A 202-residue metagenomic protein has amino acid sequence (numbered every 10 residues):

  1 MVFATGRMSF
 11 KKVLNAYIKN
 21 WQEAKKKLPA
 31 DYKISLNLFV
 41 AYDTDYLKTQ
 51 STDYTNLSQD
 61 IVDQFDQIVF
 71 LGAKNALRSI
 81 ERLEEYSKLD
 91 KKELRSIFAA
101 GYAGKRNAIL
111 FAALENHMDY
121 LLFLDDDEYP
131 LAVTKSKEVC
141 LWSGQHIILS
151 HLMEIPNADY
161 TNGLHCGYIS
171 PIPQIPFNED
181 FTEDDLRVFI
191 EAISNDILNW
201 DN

Functional and structural regions predicted by a protein language model:
M1-N56, E85-Y86, E93: N-proximal low-complexity "stem/linker" segments adjacent to membrane-targeting elements
F3-A4, A41, L124-D125, G163-L164: Short His-Asn-centered micro-motif
R7-M8, D45, D127-Y129, C166-I169: Short, solvent-exposed loop/turn segments at secondary-structure junctions
N15-K26, K105-L110, W142-H151: Short alpha-helical segments and helix-capping/turn motifs at coil-helix boundaries
N37-L38, D119-L122, A158-Y160: Beta-sheet entry/capping signal
Y46-N116, L141: Active-site-proximal specificity loops/subdomain of glycosyltransferases
M118-K135: Short beta-strand-to-loop acidic/aromatic patch adjacent to the donor-nucleotide binding site
L131-N202: Conserved catalytic core of nucleotide-sugar-dependent glycosyltransferases
